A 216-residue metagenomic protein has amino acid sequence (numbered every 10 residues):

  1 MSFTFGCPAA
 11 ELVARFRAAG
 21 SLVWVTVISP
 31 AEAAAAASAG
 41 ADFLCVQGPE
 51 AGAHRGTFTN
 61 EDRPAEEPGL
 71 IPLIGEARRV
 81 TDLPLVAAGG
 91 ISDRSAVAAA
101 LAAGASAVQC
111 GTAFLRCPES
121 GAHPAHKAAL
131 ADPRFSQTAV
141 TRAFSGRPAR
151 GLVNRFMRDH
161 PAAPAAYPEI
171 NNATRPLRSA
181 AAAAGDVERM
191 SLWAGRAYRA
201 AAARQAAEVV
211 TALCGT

Functional and structural regions predicted by a protein language model:
M1-V80, L213: Active-site entrance/lid segments in N-terminal catalytic domains of soluble metabolic enzymes
A51-V86, S92-T216: Conserved active-site-proximal phosphate/metal-binding subdomains
